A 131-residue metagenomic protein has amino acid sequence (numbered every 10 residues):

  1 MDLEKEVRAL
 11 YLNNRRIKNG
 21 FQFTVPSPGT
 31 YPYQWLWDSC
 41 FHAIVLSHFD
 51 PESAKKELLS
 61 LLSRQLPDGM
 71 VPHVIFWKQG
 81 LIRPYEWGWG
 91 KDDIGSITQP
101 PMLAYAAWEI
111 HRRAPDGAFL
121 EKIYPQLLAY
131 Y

Functional and structural regions predicted by a protein language model:
M1-Q34, E52-K56, S60, G69-V71: Low-complexity, Ser/Thr/Pro/Gly-enriched N-terminal "stalk/linker" regions
F21-C40, S47-H48, R83-P100: Solvent-exposed loop and edge beta-strand segments that line ligand/cofactor-binding and catalytic clefts
S39, A43-L46, A107, L127: Hydrophobic core/packing positions within alpha-helical solenoid repeats
P51-A114, A118-E121, L128-Y131: Helix-terminus loop motifs that line ligand-binding clefts
